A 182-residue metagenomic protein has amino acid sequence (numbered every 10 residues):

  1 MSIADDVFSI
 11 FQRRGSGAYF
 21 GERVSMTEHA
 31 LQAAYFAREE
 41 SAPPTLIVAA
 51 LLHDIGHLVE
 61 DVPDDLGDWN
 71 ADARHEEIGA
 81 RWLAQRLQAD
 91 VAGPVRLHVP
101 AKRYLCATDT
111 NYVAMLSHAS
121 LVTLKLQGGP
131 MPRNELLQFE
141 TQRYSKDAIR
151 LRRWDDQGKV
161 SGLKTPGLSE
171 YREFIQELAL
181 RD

Functional and structural regions predicted by a protein language model:
M1-S9: Extended, non-globular alpha-helical segments
D6, Q32, I78: Short Gly/charged-rich anion-binding patches and loops
F8-L31, G56-E60, L66: Active-site flanking loop/helix segments enriched in acidic
I10, R14, W82, P94 (+2 more regions): Residues that form generic nucleotide/phosphate-binding pockets
S25, F139-R143, L163-P166: Short amphipathic alpha-helical interaction segments
F36-R153: Divalent metal-dependent catalytic cores for phosphoryl transfer on phosphate-bearing substrates
Q157-D182: Charged phosphate-binding loop/patch that engages nucleotide di/tri-phosphates or the phosphate backbone of nucleic
